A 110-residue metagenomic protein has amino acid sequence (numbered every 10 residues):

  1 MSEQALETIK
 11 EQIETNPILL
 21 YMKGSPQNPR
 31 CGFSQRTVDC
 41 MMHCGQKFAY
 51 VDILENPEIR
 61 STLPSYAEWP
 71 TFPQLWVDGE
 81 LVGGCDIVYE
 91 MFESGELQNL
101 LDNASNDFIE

Functional and structural regions predicted by a protein language model:
M1-L19, I109-E110: N-terminal leader/targeting and pre-domain segments
S2-L6, N56-R60, S94: Structural motif corresponding to alpha-helix initiation and N-cap regions
K10-K47: Local sequence-structure signature of Cys/Sec-based thiol-disulfide redox active-site neighborhoods
Y21, Q74-D78: Acidic beta-strand-to-loop metal/phosphate-binding motif
G45-S61: Thiol-based oxidoreductase modules, predominantly thioredoxin-like and allied folds used for disulfide exchange
S65-T71: Thiol/disulfide oxidoreductase modules built on the thioredoxin-like
V77-I109: Non-catalytic, surface beta->alpha helical segment in thiol-disulfide oxidoreductase systems
